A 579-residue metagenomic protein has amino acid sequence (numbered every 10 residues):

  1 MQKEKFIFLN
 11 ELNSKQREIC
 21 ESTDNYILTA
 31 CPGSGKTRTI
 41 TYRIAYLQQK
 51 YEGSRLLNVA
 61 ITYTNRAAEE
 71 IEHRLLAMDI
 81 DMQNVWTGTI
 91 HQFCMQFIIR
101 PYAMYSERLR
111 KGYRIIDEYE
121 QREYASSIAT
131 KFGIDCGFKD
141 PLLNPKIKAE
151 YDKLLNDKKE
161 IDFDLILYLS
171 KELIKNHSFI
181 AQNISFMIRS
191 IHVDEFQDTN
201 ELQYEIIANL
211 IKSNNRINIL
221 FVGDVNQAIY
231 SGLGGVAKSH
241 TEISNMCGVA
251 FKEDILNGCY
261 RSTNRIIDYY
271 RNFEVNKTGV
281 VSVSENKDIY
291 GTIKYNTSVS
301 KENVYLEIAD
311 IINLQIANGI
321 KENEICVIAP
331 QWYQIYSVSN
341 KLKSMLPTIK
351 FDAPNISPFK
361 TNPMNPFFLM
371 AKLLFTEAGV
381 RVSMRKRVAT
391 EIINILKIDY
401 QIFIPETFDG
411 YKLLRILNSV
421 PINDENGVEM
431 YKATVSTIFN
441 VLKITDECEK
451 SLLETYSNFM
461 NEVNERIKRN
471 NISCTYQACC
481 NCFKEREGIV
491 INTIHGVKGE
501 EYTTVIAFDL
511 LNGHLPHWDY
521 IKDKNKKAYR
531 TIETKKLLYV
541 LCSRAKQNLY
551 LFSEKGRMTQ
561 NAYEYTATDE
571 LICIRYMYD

Functional and structural regions predicted by a protein language model:
M1-S34, R38-T39, I115-H192, E201-I206 (+3 more regions): Accessory N-terminal region flanking or inserted into the helicase ATPase core in nucleic-acid motor proteins
M1-Y105, N492, V497, S543: P-loop NTPase Walker
Q2, E201, I206-D288, A562: Conserved RecA-like helicase ATPase core segment that couples NTP binding/hydrolysis to strand translocation
T89-Q96, I467-W518, E533, L537-R544 (+1 more regions): Conserved helicase core region in the C-terminal RecA-like lobe
I98-P101, Y105-I161, L169, Q401-K450: Coupling/switch/interface segments within P-loop NTPase motor domains and analogous charged loops in nucleic-acid
V249-A250, G258-L346: Helicase P-loop NTPase motor core
G319-E447: ATPase/helicase motor core of nucleic-acid motors
Q547-D579: Helicase C-terminal subdomain and adjacent C-terminal extension
